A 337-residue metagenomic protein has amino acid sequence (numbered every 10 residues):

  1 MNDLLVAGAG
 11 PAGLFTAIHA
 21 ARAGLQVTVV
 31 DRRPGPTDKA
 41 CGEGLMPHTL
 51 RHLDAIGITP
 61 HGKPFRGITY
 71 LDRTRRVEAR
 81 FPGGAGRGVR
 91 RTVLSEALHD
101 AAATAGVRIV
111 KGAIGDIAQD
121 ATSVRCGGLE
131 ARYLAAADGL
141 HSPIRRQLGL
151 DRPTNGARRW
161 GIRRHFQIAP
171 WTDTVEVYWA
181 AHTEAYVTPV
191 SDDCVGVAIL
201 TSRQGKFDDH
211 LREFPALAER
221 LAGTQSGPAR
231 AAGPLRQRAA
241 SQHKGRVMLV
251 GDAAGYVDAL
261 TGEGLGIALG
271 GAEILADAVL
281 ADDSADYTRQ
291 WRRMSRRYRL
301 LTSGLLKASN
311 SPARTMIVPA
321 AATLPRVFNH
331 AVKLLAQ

Functional and structural regions predicted by a protein language model:
M1-A12: Beta1/beta-strand and adjacent pyrophosphate-binding region of the FAD-binding site in flavoprotein oxidoreductases
A7-A9, I18-C41: Glycine-rich FAD pyrophosphate-binding loop
P11-L14, E96: Residues forming the Rossmann-fold NAD(P)(H) cofactor-binding site
D38-T69: N-terminal FAD cofactor-binding segment of flavoenzymes
R51, G62-Q147, T154-R159: Conserved N-terminal helical subregion
D116, R203-A276: FAD/FMN-dependent oxidoreductases across multiple families
L134, L140-L217: Conserved FAD-binding catalytic core of PHBH/FMO-like flavoproteins
D277-Q337: C-terminal helical "tail/cap" subdomain of flavin- and related membrane-associated enzymes
